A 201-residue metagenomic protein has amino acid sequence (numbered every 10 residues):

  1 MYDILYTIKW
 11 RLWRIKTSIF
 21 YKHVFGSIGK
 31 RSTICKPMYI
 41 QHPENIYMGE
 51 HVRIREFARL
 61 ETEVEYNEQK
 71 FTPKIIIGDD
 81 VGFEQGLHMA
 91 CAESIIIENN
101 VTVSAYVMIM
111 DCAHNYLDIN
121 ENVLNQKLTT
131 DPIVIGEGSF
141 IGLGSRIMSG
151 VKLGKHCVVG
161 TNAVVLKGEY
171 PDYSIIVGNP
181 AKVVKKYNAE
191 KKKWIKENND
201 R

Functional and structural regions predicted by a protein language model:
M1-R31, H51, N100, Y106-V107 (+6 more regions): Terminal amphipathic alpha-helical/low-complexity segments used for targeting or macromolecular assembly
V24-S27, N45-G49, I96, T161-V165: Intrinsically disordered, low-complexity boundary segments flanking structured domains
I34-C35: Conserved short histidine dyad/triad with adjacent acidic residue
M38: Short, charged beta-strand/loop "edge" motif centered at a coil->beta-strand transition that forms conserved
Q41-I147, N179, Y187-N188: Flexible, glycine/small-residue-enriched loop-and-beta-strand segment within the central core of proteins
A90-I97, G144-V158, A163-G168: Beta-rich strand-turn-strand
M110-D111, G160, L166-G168, V184-K186: Conserved acidic donor-binding loop of glycosyltransferase catalytic domains
P171: Catalytic beta-strand/loop signature of glycosyltransferases that borders the donor
